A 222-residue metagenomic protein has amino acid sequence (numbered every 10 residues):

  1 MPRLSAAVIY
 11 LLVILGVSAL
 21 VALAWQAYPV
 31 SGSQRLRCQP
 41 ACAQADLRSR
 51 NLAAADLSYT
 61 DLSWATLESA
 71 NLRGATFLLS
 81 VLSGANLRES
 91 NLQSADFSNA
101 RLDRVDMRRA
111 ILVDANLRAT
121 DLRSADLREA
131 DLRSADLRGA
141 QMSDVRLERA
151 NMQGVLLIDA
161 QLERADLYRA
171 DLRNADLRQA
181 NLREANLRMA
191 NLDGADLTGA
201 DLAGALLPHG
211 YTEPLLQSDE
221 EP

Functional and structural regions predicted by a protein language model:
M1-S5: N-terminal Lys/Arg-rich, disordered targeting/topogenic segments
V8-Q26: Hydrophobic membrane-insertion alpha-helices, especially the h-region of bacterial N-terminal signal peptides
Y28-P222: Tandem repeat scaffolds
